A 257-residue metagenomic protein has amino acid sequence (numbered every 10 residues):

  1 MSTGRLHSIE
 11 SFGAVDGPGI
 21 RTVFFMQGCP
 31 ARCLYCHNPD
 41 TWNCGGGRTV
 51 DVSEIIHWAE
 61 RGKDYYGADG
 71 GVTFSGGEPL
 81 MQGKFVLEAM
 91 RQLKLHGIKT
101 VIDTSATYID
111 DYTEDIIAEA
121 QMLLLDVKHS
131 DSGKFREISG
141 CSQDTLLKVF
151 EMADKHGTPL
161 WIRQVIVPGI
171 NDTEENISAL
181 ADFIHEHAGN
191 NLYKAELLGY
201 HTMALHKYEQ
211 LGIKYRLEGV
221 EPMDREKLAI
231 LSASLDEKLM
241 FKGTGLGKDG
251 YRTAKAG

Functional and structural regions predicted by a protein language model:
M1-V15, P168-G257: Auxiliary Fe-S-binding modules of radical SAM enzymes
S8-E10, A14-V50: Canonical Radical SAM [4Fe-4S] cluster-binding loop centered on the CxxxCxxC motif and its immediate flanking residues
P39-V72, S234: Conserved alpha-helical substructure of the radical SAM core
D40-C44, R136-S142, G212-V220: Short glycine-enriched, charge-decorated loop/helix-capping segments at active-site entrances that position
T49, G140, P222-R225: Short, conserved loop/turn and helix-capping segments at secondary-structure boundaries that abut family-defining
E60-D64, A68-G71, G76, L80-M203 (+1 more regions): Conserved AdoMet/S-adenosylmethionine-binding subsite of the radical SAM
